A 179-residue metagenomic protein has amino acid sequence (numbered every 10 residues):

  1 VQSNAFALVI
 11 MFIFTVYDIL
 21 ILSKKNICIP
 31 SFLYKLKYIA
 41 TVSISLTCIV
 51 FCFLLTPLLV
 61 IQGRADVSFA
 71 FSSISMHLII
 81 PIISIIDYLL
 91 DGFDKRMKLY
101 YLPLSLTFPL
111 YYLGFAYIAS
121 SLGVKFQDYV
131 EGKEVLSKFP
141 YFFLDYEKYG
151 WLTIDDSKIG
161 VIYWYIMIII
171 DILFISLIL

Functional and structural regions predicted by a protein language model:
V1, S31-L33, I61-S75, M97-Y101: Non-cytosolic membrane-interface motifs at loop->transmembrane helix junctions
V1-D18: Early transmembrane hairpin module of multi-pass membrane proteins
S23, F53-A65, S121: Juxtamembrane "helix-exit" motif on the non-cytosolic side of transmembrane helices
K25-S43, K98-T107: Interfacial segments of alpha-helical transmembrane regions
I44, P103-K125: Hydrophobic alpha-helical membrane-insertion segments
A70-I82, Y165-I170: Membrane-interface loop-to-helix entry segments
I79-M97: Alpha-helical transmembrane segments in multipass membrane proteins, preferentially the mid-helix core
D128-L179: Membrane-interface transmembrane-helix boundary segments in multi-pass integral membrane proteins
